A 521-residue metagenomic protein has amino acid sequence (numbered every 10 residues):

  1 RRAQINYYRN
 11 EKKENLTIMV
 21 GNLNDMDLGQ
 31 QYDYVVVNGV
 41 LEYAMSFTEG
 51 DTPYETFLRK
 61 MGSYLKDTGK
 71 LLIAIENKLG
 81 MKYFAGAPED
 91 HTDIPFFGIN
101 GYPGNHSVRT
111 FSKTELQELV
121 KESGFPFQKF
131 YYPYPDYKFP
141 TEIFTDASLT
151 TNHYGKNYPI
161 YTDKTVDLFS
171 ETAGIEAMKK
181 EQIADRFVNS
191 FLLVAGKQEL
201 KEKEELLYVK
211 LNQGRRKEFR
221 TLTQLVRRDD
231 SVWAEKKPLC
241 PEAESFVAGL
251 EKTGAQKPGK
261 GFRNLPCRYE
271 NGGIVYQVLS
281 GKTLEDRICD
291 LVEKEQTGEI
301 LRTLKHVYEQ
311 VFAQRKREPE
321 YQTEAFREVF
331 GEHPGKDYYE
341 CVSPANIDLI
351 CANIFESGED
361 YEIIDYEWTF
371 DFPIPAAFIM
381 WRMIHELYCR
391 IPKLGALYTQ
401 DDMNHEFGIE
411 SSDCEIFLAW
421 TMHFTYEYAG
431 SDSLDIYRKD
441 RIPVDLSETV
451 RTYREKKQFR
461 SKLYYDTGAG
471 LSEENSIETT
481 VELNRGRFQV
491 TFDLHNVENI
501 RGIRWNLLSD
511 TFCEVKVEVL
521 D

Functional and structural regions predicted by a protein language model:
G50-K70: A short glycine-rich, Lys/Arg-flanked "PGG" loop and its adjoining helix->strand segment in the class I
K70-P95: Conserved class I S-adenosyl-L-methionine
H91, P95-G104, E328-A396: Catalytic activation segment of kinase domains across protein kinase-like and atypical kinase folds
N105-F130: Short alpha-helix
K129-Q224: Rossmann-like AdoMet/SAM-dependent catalytic core
Y208-G259, D286-I288: ATP-binding glycine-rich loop module of kinase domains
N264-G331: Conserved structural core of kinase catalytic domains
G358-S447: C-lobe/activation-segment region of protein kinase-like
